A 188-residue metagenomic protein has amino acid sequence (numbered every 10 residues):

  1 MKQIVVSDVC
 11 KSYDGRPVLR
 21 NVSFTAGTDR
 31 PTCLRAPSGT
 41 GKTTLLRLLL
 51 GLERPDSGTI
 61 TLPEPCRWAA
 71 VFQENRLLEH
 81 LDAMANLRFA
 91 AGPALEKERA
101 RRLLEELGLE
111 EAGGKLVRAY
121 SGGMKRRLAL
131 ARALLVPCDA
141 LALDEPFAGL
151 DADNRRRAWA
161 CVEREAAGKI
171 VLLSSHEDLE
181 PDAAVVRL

Functional and structural regions predicted by a protein language model:
L50: Helix-to-loop junction immediately C-terminal to a conserved catalytic motif
L81-P93: Q-loop/switch helix immediately C-terminal to the Walker
L95-A112: Conserved ABC ATPase "signature" region
L116-G123: Conserved ABC ATPase signature
L130: Hydrophobic anchor residue at the start of the ABC signature
L141-E145: Catalytic Walker B motif of ABC-type/P-loop ATPase nucleotide-binding domains
A152-N154: Helix N-cap at the start of a conserved alpha-helix in ABC-type nucleotide-binding domains
